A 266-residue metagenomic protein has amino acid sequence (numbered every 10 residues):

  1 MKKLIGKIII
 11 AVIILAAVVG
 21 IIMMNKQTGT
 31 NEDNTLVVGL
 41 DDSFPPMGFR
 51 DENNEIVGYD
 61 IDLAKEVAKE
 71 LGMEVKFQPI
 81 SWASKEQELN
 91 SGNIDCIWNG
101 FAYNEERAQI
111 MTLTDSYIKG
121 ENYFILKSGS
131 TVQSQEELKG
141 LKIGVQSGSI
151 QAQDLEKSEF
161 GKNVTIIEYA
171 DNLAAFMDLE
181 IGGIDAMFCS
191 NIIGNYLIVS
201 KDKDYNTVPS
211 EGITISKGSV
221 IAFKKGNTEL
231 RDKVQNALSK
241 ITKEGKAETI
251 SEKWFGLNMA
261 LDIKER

Functional and structural regions predicted by a protein language model:
I10-A11, L15-N25, I150-A170, Y205-S210 (+1 more regions): Ligand-binding clefts/hinges and TM-proximal coupling segments of bilobed small-molecule sensing domains
T30-G100: Extracytoplasmic small-molecule ligand-binding "clamshell" domains of the periplasmic binding protein/Venus flytrap
G39-F44, Q78-A83, G92-N104, G148-I150 (+3 more regions): Beta->alpha turn/N-cap motifs
D42, I118-L126, N195, V199-N236 (+1 more regions): Periplasmic-binding protein-like
I61, K76-E88, I166-I181, I193 (+1 more regions): Short helix-initiation/N-cap motifs at beta->coil->alpha
V67, L89-N90, L138, L179-E180 (+2 more regions): Hydrophobic residues within well-ordered alpha-helices
S84-Q87, G100-Q109, D154-K157, D178-I181 (+1 more regions): A ligand-binding cleft/hinge motif common to bilobed small-molecule-binding domains
L126-I143: Flexible hinge/capping segments at coil-to-helix
